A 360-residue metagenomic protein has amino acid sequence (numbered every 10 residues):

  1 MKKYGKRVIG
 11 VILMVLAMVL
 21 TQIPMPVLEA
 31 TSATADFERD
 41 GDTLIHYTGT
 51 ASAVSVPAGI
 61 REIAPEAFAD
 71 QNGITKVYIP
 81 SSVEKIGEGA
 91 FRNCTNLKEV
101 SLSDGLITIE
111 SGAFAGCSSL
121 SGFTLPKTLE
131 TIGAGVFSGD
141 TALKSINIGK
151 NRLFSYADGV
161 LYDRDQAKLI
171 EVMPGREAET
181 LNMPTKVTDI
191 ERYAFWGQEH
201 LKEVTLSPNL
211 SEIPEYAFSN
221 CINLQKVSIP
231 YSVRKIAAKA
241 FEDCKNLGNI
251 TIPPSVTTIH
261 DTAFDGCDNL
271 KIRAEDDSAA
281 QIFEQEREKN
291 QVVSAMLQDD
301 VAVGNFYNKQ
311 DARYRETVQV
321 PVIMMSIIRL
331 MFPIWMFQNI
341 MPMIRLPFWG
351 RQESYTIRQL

Functional and structural regions predicted by a protein language model:
M1-Y4: N-terminal secretory signal peptides that target proteins for export/translocation
K6-M18, Q22: Sec-dependent N-terminal signal peptides
R7-I9, A33-D36, T48-E62, N72-K85 (+11 more regions): Structural signature of tandem-repeat unit edges
L20-A35: Sec-dependent signal peptide cleavage junction
A35-H46, Y307: GGW-centered surface loops in extracellular recognition modules
P65-A67, G87-A90, S111-A113, A134-V136 (+5 more regions): Consensus positions within tandem repeat domains that build extended binding/scaffold surfaces
E286-E288: Short, structured coil segments at secondary-structure junctions
